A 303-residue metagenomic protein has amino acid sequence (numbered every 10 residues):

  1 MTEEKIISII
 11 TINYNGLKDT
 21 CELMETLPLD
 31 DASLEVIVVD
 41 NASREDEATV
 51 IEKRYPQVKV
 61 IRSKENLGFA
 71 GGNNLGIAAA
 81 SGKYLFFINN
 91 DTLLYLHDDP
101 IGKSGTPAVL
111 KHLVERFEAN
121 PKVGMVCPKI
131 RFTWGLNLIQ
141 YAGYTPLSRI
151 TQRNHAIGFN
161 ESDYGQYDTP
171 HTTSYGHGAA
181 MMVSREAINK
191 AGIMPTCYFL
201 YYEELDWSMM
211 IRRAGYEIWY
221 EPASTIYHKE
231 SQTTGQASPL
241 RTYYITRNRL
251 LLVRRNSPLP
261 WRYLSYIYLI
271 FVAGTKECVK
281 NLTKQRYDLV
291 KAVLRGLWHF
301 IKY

Functional and structural regions predicted by a protein language model:
M1-T26: N-proximal low-complexity "stem/linker" segments adjacent to membrane-targeting elements
L17, T26, D40-T49, E65: A conserved acidic beta->alpha catalytic loop
E25-L34: Short, acidic, metal-binding catalytic loop of nucleotide-sugar glycosyltransferases
S63-A80, N90-P100: Glycine-rich, basic loop-to-helix element that forms the pyrophosphate-binding segment of sugar-nucleotide handling
L85: Short aromatic/hydrophobic "clamp" motif used to bind/position activated sugar donors
P100-G192, C197: Acidic/His-rich active-site region of diverse nucleotide-sugar glycosyltransferases
N189-F199, L205-Y227: Catalytic donor-sugar/metal-binding loop of nucleotide-sugar-dependent glycosyltransferases
L240-N248, P258-Y303: Non-catalytic, C-terminal membrane-associated alpha-helical segments of glycosyltransferases
